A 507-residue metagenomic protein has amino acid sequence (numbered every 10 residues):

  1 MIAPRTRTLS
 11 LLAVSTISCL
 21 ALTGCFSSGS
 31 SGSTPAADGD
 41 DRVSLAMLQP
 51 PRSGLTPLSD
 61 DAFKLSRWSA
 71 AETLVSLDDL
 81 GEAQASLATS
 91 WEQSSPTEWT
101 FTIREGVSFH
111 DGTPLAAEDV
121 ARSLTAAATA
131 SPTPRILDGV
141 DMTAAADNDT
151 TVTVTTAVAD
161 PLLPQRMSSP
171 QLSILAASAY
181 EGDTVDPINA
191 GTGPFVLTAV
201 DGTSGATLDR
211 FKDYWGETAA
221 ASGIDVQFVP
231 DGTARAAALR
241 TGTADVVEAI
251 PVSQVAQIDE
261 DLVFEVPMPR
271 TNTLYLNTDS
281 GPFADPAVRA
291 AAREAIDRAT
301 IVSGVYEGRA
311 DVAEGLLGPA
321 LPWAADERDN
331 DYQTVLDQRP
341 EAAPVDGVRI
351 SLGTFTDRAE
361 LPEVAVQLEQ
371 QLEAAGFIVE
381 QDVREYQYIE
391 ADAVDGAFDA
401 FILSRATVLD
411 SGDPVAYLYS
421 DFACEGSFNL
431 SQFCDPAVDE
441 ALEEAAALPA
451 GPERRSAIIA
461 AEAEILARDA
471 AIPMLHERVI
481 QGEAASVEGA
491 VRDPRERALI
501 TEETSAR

Functional and structural regions predicted by a protein language model:
A46-S94, T125, A190: N-terminal lobe/hinge region of extracytoplasmic solute-binding protein
E92, E98, T102, R135-S178 (+1 more regions): Surface-exposed binding/hinge segments that line and control ligand-binding clefts or catalytic entry sites
A116-S123, D149-T155, G193-P194, A221-G223 (+4 more regions): Alpha-helical secondary-structure segments
S168-E217, G223: Gly/Pro-rich hinge or "lid" segments in bacterial periplasmic/extracellular proteins
F211-A256: Ligand-site clamp/hinge motif
E307-P344, R358-L361: Structural transition elements
Q387-I389, Y419-A484: Extracytoplasmic/peripheral linker and loop segments enriched in polar/acidic and small residues with frequent Thr/Pro
Q481-R507: Long beta-strand-rich cores associated with HINT superfamily self-processing modules
